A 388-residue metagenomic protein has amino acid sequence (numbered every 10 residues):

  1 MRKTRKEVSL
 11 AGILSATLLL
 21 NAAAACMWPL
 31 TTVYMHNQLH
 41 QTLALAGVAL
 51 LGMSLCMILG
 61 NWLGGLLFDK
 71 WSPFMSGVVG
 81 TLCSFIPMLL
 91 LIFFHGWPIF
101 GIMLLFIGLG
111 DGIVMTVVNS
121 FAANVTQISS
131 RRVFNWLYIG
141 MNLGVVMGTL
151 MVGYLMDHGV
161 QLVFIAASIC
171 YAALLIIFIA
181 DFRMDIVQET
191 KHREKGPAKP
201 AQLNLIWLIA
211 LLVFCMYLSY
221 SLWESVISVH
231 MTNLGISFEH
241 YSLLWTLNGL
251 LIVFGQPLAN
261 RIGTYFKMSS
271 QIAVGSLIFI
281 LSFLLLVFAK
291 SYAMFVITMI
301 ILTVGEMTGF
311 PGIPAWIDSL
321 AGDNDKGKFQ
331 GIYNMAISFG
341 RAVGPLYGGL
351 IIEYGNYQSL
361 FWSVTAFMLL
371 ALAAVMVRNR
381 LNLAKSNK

Functional and structural regions predicted by a protein language model:
M1-E7, M184-L212: Juxtamembrane intracellular "pre-TM" segments in multi-pass secondary transporters
R5-S54, W207-L208, L212, Y217-L244: Helix-loop boundary and gating motifs at the non-cytosolic
L18, P98-I113, F214, M294-T308: Hydrophobic core of transmembrane alpha-helices in multi-pass small-molecule transporters, especially MFS/SLC-type
S54-W62, V145-V146, G249-P257, R341-A342: Residue-level signature of mid-helix packing/kink "hotspots" within the transmembrane helices of 12-pass Major
G60-S72, M156, G255-M268, I352: Helix-to-loop junctions at the C-terminal end of transmembrane segments in multipass secondary transporters
M75-L90, S270-L285: Structural signature of the two symmetry-related core transmembrane helices
L104-M141: Cytoplasmic helix-loop-helix junction between adjacent transmembrane helices in 12-TM secondary transporters
V163-A180, F361-V377: Symmetry-related core transmembrane helices of the 12-TM Major Facilitator Superfamily/SLC fold
